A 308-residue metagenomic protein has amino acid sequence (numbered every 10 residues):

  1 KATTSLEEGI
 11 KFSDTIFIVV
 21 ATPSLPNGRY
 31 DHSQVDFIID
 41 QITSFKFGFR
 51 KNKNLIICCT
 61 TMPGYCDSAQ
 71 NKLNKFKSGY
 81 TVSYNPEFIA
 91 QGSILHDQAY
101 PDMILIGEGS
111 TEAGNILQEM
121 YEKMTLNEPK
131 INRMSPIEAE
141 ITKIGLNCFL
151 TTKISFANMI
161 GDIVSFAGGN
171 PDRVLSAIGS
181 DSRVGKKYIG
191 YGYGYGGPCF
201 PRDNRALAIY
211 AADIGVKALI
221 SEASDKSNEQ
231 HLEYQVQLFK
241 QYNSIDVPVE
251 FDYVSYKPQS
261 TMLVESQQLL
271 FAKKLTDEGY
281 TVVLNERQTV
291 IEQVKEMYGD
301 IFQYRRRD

Functional and structural regions predicted by a protein language model:
K1-D308: Structural/interface elements that position substrates and couple domains in central-metabolism enzymes
